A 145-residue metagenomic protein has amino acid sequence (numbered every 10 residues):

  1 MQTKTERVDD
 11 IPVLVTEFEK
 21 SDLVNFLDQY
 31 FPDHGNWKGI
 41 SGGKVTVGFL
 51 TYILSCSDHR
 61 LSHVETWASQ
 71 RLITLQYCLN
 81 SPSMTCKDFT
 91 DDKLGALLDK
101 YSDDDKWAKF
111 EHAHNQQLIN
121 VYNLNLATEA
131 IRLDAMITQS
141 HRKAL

Functional and structural regions predicted by a protein language model:
M1-L145: Dynamic "connector" segments at or just before major functional cores
